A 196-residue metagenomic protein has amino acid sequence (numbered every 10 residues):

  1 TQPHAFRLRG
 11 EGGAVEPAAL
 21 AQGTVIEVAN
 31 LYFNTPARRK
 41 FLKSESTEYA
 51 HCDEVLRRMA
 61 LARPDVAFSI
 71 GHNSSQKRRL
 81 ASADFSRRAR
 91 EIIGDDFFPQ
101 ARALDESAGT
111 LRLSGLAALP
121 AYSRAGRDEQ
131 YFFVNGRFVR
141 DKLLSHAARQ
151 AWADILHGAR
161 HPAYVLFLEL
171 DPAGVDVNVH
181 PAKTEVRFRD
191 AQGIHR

Functional and structural regions predicted by a protein language model:
T1-R196: N-terminal phosphate-binding caps/lids of nucleotide- and nucleic-acid-binding domains
